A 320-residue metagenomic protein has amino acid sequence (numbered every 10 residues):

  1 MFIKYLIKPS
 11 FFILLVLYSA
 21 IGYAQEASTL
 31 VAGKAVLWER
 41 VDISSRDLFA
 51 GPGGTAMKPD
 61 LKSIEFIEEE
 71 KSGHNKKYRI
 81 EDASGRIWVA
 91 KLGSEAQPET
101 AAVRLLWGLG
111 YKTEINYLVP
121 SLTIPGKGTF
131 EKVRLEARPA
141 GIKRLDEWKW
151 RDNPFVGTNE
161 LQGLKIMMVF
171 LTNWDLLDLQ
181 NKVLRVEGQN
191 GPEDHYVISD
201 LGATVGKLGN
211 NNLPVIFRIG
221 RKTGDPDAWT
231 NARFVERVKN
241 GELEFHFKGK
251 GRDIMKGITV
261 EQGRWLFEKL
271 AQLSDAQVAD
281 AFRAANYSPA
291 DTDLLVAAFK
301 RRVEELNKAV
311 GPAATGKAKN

Functional and structural regions predicted by a protein language model:
F2-S10: Bacterial N-terminal signal peptides that target proteins for export
G22-A24: Boundary at the C-terminal end of the N-terminal hydrophobic targeting segment
E26-F66: N-terminal, Lys/Arg-enriched amphipathic/low-complexity engagement segments that precede the first folded domain
G53-W150: Conserved ATP-binding subdomain of kinase catalytic cores across diverse folds
D82-S84, L109-G110, M168-W174, V303-V310 (+1 more regions): Sec/Tat-exported extracytoplasmic proteins
P98-E99, R104, D146-I219: Conserved kinase catalytic-core segment
G188-N320: C-terminal catalytic region of ATP-dependent kinase domains
